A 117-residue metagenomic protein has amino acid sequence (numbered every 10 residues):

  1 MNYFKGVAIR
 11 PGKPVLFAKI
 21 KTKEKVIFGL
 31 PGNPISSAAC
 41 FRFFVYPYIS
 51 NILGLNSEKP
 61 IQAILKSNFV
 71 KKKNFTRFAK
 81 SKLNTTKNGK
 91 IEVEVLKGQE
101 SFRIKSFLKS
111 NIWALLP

Functional and structural regions predicted by a protein language model:
N2-P117: Flexible glycine/proline-rich
